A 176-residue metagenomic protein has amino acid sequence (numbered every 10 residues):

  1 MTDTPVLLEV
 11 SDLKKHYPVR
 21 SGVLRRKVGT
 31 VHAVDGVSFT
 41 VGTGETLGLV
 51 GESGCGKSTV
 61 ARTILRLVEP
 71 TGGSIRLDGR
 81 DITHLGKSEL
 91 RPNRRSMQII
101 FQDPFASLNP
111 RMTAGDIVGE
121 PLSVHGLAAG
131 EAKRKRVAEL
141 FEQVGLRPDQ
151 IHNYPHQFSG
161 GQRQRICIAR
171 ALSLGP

Functional and structural regions predicted by a protein language model:
V23-V28, I82-Q98, D116, V124 (+2 more regions): ABC ATPase NBD coupling module
V50-G51: The feature captures the beta-strand-to-loop junction immediately N-terminal to the Walker
L65: Helix-to-loop junction immediately C-terminal to a conserved catalytic motif
G73-D81: Conserved ABC transporter NBD signature motif
D81, E131-D149: Conserved ABC ATPase "signature" region
V118, I168: Hydrophobic anchor residue at the start of the ABC signature
N153-F158, Q162: Conserved ABC ATPase signature
S173-P176: A short, proline-enriched helix->beta-strand linker immediately N-terminal to the Walker B motif in ABC-type P-loop
